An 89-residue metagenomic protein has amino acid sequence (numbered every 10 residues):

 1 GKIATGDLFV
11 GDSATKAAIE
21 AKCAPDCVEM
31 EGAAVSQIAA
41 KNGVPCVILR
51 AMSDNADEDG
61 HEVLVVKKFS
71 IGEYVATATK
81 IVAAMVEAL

Functional and structural regions predicted by a protein language model:
G1-L89: Glycine-rich phosphate- or other oxyanion-binding loops that anchor nucleotides, phosphorylated ligands
